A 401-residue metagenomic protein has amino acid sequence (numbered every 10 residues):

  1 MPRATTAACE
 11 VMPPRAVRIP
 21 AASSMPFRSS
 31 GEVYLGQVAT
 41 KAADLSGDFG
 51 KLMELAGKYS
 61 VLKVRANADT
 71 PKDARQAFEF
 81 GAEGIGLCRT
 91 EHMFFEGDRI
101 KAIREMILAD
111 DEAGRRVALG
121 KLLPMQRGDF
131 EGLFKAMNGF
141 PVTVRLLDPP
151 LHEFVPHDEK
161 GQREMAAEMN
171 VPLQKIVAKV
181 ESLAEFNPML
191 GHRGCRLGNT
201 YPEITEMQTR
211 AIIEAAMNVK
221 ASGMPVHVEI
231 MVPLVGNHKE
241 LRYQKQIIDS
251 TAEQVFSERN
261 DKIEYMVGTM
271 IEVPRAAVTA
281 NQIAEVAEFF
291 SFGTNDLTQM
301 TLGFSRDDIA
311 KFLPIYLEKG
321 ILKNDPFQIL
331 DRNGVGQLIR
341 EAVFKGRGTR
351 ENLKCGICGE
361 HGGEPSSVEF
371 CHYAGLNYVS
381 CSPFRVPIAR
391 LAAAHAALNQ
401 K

Functional and structural regions predicted by a protein language model:
P2-A4, A8-V17, A21-A22: Short amphipathic, helix-prone segments within low-complexity/disordered or flexible regions
A16, A22-K51: Extended, non-globular alpha-helical segments
L45-K401: Conserved alpha/beta-domain cores
